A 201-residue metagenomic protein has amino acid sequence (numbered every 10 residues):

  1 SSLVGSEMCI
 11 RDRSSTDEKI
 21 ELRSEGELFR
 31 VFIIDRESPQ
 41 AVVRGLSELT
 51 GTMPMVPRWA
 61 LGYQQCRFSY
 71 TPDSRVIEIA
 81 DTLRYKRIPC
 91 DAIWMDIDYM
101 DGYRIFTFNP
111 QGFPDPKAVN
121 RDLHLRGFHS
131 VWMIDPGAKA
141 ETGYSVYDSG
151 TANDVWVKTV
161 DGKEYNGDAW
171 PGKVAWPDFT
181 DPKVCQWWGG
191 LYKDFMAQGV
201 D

Functional and structural regions predicted by a protein language model:
S2-I10: Short, small-residue-biased leader/transition segments that mark boundaries at the very start of proteins
S6-E7, E25, F32-E37, Q64-F68 (+1 more regions): Structured loops at beta-to-helix junctions and adjacent beta-edge loops in soluble globular domains
T16-A41, T50: Compact, glycine/acidic-enriched structural inserts
R36-V43, D73, P116: Alpha-helix initiation and N-capping motif
L46-M55: Edge strands and adjacent loops of beta-rich recognition modules
P54-D201: Aromatic-lined carbohydrate-binding/catalytic grooves of carbohydrate-active enzymes
